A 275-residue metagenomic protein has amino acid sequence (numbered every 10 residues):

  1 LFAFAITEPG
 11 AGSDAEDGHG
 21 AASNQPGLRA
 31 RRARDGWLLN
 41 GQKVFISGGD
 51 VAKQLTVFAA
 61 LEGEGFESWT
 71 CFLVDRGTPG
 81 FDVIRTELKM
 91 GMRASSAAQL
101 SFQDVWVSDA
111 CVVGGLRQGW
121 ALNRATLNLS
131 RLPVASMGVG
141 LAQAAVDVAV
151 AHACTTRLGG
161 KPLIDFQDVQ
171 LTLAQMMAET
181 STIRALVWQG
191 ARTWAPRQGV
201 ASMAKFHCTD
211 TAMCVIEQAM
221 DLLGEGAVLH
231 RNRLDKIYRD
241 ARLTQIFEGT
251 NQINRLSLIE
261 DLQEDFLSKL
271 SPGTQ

Functional and structural regions predicted by a protein language model:
L1-G12: A short, Trp-centered hydrophobic/proline-enriched beta-strand micro-motif
A3, G27-R29, G36, Q54-F58 (+2 more regions): Conserved hydrophobic/aromatic beta-strand scaffold that supports enzyme active sites
A11-S13, A22, W37: Hydrophobic, small-residue-rich alpha-helical packing segments that form membrane-like cores
E16-A22, F45-G48, G63, K89-S96: Short Gly/Pro-enriched turn/cap motifs at secondary-structure boundaries
R32-W37, S101, N128-Q275: Alpha-helical interface subdomain recognition
Q42-D82: A short core secondary-structure module
P79-W106: Flexible, small-/acidic-enriched active-site or ligand-binding loops
Q103-A121: Long, acidic (Asp/Glu-rich), low-complexity accessory segments flanking structured domains
